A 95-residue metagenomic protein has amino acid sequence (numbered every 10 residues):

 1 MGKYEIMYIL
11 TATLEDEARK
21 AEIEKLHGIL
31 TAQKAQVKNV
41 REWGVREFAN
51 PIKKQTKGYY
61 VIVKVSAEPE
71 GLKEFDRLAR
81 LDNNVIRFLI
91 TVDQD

Functional and structural regions predicted by a protein language model:
G2-D95: Structured, basic alpha/beta domains of bacterial-type, RNA-associated proteins
